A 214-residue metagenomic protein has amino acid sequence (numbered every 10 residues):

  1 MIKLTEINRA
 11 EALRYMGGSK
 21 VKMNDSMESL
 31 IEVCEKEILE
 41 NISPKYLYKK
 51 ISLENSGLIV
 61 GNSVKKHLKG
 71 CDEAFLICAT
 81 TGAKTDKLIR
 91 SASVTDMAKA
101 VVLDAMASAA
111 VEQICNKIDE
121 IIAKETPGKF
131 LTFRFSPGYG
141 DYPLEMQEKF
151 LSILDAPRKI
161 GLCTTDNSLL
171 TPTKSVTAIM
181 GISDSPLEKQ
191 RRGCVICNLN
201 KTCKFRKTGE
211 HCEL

Functional and structural regions predicted by a protein language model:
M1-T95, K99: Active-site helix-to-loop segments that bind/position phosphate- or nucleotide-bearing substrates and donors across
S26-S29, V33, M106-A109, Q113 (+2 more regions): Conserved active-site and cofactor/substrate-binding residues in soluble primary-metabolism enzymes
L30, C34-I38, I114, I122 (+3 more regions): General structural feature for long, well-ordered alpha-helical segments within catalytic domains of soluble enzymes
K36-S43, A123, P127, D155 (+1 more regions): Generic secondary-structure signature for well-ordered alpha-helical cores
C71-S136, G140: Conserved mixed alpha/beta catalytic, RNA-binding, or beta-rich assembly cores of soluble enzyme, regulatory
I89-R90, R206-G209: Short conserved micro-motifs at the rims of enzyme active sites and ligand-binding pockets
K129-F205: Short terminal or interdomain "cap/linker" segment that borders an active site or interface and mediates
E210-L214: Short cysteine/histidine-rich metal-coordination sites, predominantly Zn2+-binding motifs
